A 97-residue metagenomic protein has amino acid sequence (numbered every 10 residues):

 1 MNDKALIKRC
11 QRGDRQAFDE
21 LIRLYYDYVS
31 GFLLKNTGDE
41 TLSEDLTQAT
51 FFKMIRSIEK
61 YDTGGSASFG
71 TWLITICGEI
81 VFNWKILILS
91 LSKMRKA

Functional and structural regions predicted by a protein language model:
M1-D27, E59: N-terminal module of bacterial RNA polymerase sigma factors
D3-L6, A17-F18, L46-A49, F69 (+1 more regions): Hydrophobic side chains within well-formed alpha-helices
Q11-D19, S30-A49: Short, charged helix-capping/linker segments at alpha-helix termini
Q11-R12, F51-S66, I88-L89: Sigma70-family region 2
L24, A49, A97: Short acidic/histidine-centered micro-motifs embedded in hydrophobic/aromatic stretches that mark compact functional
G31, D45-F52, R56, A67-E79: Structural recognition of an alpha-helix C-terminal capping motif at a helix-to-coil junction
K60, T75-R95: Arg/Lys-rich amphipathic alpha helix in sigma70-family domain 2
